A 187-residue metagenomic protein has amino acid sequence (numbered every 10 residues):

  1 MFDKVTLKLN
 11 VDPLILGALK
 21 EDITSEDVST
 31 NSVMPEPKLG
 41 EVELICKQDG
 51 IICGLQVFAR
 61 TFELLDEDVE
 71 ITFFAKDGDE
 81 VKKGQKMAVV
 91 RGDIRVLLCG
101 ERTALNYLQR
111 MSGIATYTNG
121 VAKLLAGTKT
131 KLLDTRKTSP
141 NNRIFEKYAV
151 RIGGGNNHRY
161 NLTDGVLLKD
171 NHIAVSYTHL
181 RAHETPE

Functional and structural regions predicted by a protein language model:
F2-R181: Acidic/glycine-rich phosphate/pyrophosphate-binding loops and surrounding catalytic core that coordinate Mg2+
A182-E187: A short, hydrophobic C-terminal helix/tail in secreted or cell-surface proteins
